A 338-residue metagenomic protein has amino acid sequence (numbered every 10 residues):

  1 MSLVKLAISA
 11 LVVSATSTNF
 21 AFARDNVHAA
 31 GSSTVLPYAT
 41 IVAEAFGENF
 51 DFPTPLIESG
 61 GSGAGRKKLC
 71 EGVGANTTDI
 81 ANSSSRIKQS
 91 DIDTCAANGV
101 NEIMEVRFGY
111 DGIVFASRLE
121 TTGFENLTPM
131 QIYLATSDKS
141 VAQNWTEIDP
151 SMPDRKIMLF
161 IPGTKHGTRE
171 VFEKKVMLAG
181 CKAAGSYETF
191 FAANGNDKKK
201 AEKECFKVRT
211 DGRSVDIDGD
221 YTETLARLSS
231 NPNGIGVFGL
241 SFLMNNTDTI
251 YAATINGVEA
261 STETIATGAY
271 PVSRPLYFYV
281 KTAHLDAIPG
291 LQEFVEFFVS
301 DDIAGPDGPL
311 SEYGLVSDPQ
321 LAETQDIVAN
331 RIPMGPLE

Functional and structural regions predicted by a protein language model:
M1-I8: Bacterial N-terminal signal peptides that target proteins for export
V13-F22: C-terminal segment of classical bacterial N-terminal signal peptides
A23-E338: Flexible loop/hinge segments at secondary-structure junctions
